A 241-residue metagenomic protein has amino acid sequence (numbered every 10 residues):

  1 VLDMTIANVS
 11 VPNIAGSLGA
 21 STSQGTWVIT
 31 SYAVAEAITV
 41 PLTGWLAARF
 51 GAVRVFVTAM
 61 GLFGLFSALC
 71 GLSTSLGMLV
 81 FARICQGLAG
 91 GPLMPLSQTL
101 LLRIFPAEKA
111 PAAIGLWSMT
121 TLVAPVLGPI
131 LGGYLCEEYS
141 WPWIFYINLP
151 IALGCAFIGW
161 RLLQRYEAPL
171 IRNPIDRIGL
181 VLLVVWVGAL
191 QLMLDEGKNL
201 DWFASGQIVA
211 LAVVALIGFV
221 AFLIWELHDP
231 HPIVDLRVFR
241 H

Functional and structural regions predicted by a protein language model:
V1-R161: Transmembrane-helix bundle of Major Facilitator Superfamily
L2, T74, I175, A204 (+1 more regions): Single, functionally critical "micro-switch" positions that shape active/binding sites and transmembrane helices
G25, L46, L101, I144 (+4 more regions): Residue-level signal for nonpolar/aromatic packing positions in well-ordered secondary structure
V57, F81, Y146, R177-L182 (+1 more regions): Hydrophobic alpha-helical transmembrane segments
A110-V123, R172-V181, R240: Cytoplasmic-side transmembrane-helix entry/capping segments in multi-pass membrane proteins
C155, G179-L190: Hydrophobic membrane-spanning alpha-helices of multi-pass integral membrane proteins
I158-R172, G188-H241: Membrane-helix boundary/linker segments in multi-pass transporters
